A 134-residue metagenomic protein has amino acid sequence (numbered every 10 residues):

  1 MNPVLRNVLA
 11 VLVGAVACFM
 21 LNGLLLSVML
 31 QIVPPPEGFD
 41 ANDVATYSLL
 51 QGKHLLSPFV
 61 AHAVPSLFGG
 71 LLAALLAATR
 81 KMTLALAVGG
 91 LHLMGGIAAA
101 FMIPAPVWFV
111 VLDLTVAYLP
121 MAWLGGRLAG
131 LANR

Functional and structural regions predicted by a protein language model:
M1-R134: Juxtamembrane/disordered regions of integral membrane proteins
